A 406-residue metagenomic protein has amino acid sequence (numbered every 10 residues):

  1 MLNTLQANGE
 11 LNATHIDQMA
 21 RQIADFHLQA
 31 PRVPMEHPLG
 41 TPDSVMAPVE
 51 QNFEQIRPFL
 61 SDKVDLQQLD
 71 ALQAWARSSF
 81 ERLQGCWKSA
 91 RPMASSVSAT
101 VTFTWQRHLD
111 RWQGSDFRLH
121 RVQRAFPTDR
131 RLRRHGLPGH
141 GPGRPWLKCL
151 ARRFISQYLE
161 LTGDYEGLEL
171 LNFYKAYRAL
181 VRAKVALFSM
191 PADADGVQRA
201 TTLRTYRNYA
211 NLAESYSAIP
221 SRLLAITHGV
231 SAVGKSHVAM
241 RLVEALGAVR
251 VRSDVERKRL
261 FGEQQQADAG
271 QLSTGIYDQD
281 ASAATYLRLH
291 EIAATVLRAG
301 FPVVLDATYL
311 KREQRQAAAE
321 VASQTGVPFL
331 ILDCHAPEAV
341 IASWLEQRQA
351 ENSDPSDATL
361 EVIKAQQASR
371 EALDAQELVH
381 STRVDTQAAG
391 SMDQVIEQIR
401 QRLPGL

Functional and structural regions predicted by a protein language model:
L2-W105, L109-L223: ATP-dependent phospho-/nucleotidyl transfer catalytic cores
T227: Hydrophobic anchor at the beta1->P-loop junction of P-loop NTPases
S231: The conserved Walker
K235: Conserved lysine of the Walker
V238: Hydrophobic positions on the alpha1 helix immediately C-terminal to the Walker A/P-loop
V243-F301, S343: Conserved substrate/cofactor phosphate-moiety recognition/catalytic segment in nucleotide-dependent phosphotransferases
T325-L345: Conserved phosphate-donor/acceptor-positioning beta-strand/loop module used by diverse small-molecule
Q347-I396, L406: Small-molecule kinase domains that catalyze NTP-dependent phosphoryl transfer to phosphate-bearing small molecules
